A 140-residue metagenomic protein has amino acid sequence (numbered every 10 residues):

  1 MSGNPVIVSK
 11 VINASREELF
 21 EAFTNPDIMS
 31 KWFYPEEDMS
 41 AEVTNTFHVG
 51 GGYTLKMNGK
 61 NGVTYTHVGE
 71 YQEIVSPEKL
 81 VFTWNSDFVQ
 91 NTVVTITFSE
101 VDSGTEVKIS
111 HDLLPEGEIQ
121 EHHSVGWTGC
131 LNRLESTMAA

Functional and structural regions predicted by a protein language model:
M1-S40: Hydrophobic ligand-binding cavity/cleft-lining segments
G3-S9, R16, G52, T66 (+3 more regions): Intrinsic-disorder/low-complexity, polar/charged segments enriched in Ser/Thr/Lys/Arg/Asp/Glu/Gln
V8-K10, Y71, I109-H111: A structural signal for short, well-ordered beta-strand segments
S30, T44, T54, N58-D102 (+2 more regions): Hydrophobic-ligand binding "helix-grip"
E106, D112-A140: A conserved amphipathic terminal alpha-helix motif
